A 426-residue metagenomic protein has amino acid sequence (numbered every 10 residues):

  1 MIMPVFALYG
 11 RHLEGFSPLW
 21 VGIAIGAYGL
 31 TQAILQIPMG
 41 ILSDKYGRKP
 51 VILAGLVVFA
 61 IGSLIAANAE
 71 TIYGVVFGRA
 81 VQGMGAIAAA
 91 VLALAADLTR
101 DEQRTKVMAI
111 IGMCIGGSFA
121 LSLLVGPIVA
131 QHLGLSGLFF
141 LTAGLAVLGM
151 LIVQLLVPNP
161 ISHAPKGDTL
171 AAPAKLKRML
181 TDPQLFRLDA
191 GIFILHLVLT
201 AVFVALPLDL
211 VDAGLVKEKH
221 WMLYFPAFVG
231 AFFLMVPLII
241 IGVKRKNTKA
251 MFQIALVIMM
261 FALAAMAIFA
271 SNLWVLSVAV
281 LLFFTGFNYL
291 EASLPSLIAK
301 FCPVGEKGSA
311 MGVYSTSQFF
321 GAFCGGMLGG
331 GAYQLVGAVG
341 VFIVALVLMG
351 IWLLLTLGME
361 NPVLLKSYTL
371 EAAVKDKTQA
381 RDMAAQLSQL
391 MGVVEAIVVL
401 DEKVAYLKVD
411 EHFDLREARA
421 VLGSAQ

Functional and structural regions predicted by a protein language model:
G15, G47, N68-T71, F269-S271: Helix-breaking motifs and short loop linkers at transmembrane-helix boundaries and internal kinks in secondary membrane
G29-I37, F119-A120, F228-V236, A322-F323: Residue-level signature of mid-helix packing/kink "hotspots" within the transmembrane helices of 12-pass Major
I34-E70: Conserved MFS/SLC helix-loop-helix module at the cytosolic interface between two early adjacent transmembrane helices
Q36-G47, L234-T248: Helix-to-loop junctions at the C-terminal end of transmembrane segments in multipass secondary transporters
G78-I115: Cytoplasmic helix-loop-helix junction between adjacent transmembrane helices in 12-TM secondary transporters
G144-H163, W352-E360: C-terminal membrane-cytosol helix-exit motif in multi-pass small-molecule transporters
P158-D189: Juxtamembrane intracellular "pre-TM" segments in multi-pass secondary transporters
